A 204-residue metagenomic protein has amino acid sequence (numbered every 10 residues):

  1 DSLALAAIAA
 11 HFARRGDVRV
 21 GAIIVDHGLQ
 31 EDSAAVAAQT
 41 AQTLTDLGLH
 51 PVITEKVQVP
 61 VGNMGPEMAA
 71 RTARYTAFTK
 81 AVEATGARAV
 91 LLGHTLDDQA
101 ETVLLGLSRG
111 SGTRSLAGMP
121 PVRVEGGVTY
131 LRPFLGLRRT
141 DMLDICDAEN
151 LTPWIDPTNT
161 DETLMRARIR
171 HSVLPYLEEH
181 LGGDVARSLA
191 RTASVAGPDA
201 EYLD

Functional and structural regions predicted by a protein language model:
D1-P175: Core alpha/beta nucleotide-donor-binding catalytic domains of modification enzymes
L164-D204: ATP/NTP-dependent adenylation/nucleotidyl-transfer catalytic domains that generate, transfer, or process NMP-activated
